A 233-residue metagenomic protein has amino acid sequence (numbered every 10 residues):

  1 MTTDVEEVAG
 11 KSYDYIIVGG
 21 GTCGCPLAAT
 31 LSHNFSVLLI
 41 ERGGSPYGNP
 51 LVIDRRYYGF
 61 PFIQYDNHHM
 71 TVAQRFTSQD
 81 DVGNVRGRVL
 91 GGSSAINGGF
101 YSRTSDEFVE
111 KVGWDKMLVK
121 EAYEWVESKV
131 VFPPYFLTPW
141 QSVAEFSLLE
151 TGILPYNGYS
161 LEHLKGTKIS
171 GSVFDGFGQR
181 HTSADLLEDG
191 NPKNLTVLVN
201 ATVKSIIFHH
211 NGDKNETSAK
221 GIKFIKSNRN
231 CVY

Functional and structural regions predicted by a protein language model:
M1-K111, M117, T217, K223: N-terminal glycine-rich phosphate/pyrophosphate-binding loop and immediately adjacent elements
A9-Y13, N228-Y233: Core beta-strand elements of the Rossmann-like FAD/NAD(P) dinucleotide-binding domain in flavoenzyme oxidoreductases
Y65, Q74, I206-H210, I222 (+1 more regions): Anionic group-binding determinants
V89, S94, R180, N230-C231: Short, solvent-exposed loop/turn motifs
F108, G113-A219, N228-N230: Conserved redox-cofactor binding core of oxidoreductases
